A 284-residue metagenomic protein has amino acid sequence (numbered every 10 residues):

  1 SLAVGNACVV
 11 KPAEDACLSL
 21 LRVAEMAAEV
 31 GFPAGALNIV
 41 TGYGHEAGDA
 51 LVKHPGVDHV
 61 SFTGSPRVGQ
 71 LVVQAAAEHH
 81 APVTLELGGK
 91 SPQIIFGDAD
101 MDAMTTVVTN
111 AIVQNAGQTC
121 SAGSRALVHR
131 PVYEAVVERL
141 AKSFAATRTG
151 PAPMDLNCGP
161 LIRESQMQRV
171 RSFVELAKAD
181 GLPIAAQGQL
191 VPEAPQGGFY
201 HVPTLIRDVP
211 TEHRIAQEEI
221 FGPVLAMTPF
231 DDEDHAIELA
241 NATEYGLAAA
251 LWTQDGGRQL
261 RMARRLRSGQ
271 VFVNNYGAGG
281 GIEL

Functional and structural regions predicted by a protein language model:
S1-A103, D155, F230: Rossmann-like NAD(P) dinucleotide-binding subdomain of oxidoreductase/dehydrogenase enzymes
V4, V10-K11, F62, A122-G123 (+3 more regions): Thr-Gly-centered strand-to-loop micro-motif
A7, P82, P183, G246-A248: Residue-level detector of anion-binding/catalytic polar loops
A13-E14, Q189-L190, Y276-A278: Short, ordered loop/turn segments at secondary-structure junctions
A47-G48, M104, A240, Q259: Short, hydrophobic alpha-helical packing/hinge segments within bilobed ligand-binding/sensory domains
K53, H59, R67-P210, D234 (+2 more regions): ALDH superfamily catalytic-core signature
V57, I94, R148, E193 (+1 more regions): Conserved C-terminal structural/oligomerization subdomain of aldehyde/semialdehyde dehydrogenase
